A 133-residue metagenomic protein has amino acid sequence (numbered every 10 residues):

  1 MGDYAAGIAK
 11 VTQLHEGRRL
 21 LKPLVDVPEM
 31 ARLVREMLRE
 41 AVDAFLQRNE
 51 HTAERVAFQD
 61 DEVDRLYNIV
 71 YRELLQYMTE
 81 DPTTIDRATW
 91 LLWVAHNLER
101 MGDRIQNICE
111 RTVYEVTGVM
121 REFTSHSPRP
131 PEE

Functional and structural regions predicted by a protein language model:
M1-E133: Cytosolic, long alpha-helical scaffolding segments
